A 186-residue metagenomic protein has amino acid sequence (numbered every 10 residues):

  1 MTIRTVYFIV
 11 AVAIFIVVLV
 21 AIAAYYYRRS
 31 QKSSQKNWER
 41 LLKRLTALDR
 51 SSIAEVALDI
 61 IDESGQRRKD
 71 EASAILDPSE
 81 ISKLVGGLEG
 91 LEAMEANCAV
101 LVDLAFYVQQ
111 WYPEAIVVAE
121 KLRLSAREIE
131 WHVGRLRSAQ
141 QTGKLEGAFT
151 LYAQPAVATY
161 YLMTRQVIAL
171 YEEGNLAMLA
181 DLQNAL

Functional and structural regions predicted by a protein language model:
M1-E39: N-terminal signal-anchor transmembrane alpha helix of single-pass membrane proteins, serving as the membrane-anchoring
F15, K83-L84, T150: Alpha-helical interaction segments
A24, R28-R29, K43-S64, P78 (+2 more regions): Extended interaction regions within the primary functional domain
Q31, Q35, E39-L42, L136-A139 (+1 more regions): Sequence/structural signature of long amphipathic alpha-helices that form protein-protein interaction faces
S34-W111: Membrane-proximal, non-transmembrane interface segments of integral membrane proteins
D103-L186: Cytosol-/stroma-facing membrane-proximal "stalk/adaptor" domains immediately downstream of transmembrane anchors
